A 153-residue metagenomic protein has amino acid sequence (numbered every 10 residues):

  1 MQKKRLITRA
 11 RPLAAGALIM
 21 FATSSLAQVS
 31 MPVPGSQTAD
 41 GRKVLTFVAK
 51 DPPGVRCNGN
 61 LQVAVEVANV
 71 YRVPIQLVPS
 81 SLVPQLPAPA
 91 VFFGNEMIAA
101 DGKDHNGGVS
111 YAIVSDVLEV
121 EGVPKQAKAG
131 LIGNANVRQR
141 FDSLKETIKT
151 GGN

Functional and structural regions predicted by a protein language model:
Q2-A14: Bacterial N-terminal signal peptides that target proteins for export
A14-M20: Hydrophobic helical h-region of N-terminal Sec-dependent signal peptides in bacterial secretory/periplasmic proteins
A22-S24: N-terminal signal peptide c-region/cleavage motif recognized by signal peptidases
P32-V63, V67-A68: Local sequence-structure signature of Cys/Sec-based thiol-disulfide redox active-site neighborhoods
V48, R72-Q85: Thiol-based oxidoreductase modules, predominantly thioredoxin-like and allied folds used for disulfide exchange
P79-M97: Short, intrinsically disordered low-complexity segments
E96-R140: Non-catalytic, surface beta->alpha helical segment in thiol-disulfide oxidoreductase systems
